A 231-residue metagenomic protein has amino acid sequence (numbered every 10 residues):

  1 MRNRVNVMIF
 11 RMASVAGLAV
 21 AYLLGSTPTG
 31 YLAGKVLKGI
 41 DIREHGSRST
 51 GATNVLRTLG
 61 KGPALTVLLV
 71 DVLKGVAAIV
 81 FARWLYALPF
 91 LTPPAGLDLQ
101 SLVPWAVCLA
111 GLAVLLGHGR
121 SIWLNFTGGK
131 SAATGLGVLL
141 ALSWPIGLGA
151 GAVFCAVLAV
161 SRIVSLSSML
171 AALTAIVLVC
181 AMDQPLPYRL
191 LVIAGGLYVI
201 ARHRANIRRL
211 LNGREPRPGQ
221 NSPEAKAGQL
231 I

Functional and structural regions predicted by a protein language model:
R4-G17, V80-L109, L140-I146, C180-L191: Helix-coil boundary and interhelical linker segments in multi-pass alpha-helical membrane proteins
A13, G17, A21-Y22, S26 (+15 more regions): Alpha-helical transmembrane segments in multi-pass membrane proteins
G30-A33, L115-T127, F154-S161, R204-R208: C-terminal ends of transmembrane helices
L32-P63, G128, R208-I231: Cytosolic, membrane-interface loops and tails of multi-pass inner-membrane proteins
I40-A52, I122-L136, I163-A171: Short, non-helical or kinked segments that cap or interrupt transmembrane helices
L56-K61, A82-Y86, S131-S161, L173-D183: Interfacial segments of multi-pass membrane proteins
T127, G151-C155, P187-I193, R209-P218: A cytosolic-side transmembrane-helix exit/cap motif
L148, V164-A172, D183-G195: Loop-to-transmembrane alpha-helix initiation sites
